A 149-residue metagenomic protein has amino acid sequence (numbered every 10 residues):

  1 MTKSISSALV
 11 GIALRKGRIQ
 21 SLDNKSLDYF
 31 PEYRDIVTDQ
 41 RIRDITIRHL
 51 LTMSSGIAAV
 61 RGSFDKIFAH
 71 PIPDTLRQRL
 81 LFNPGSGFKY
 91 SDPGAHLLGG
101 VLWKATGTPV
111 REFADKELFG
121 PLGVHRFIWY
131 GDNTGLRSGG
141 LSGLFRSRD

Functional and structural regions predicted by a protein language model:
M1-L22, L50, L98-L102: Active-site SXXK
T2, I57-A58, A95, T134-L136: Solvent-exposed loop/turn segments at secondary-structure junctions within structured extracellular/periplasmic domains
T2, S6, Y90, G94 (+2 more regions): Hydrophobic (often cysteine-bearing) scaffold residues that line and stabilize catalytic clefts of nucleotide/cofactor
K16-S55, R77, A105-L144: Active-site helix/loop module of the DD-peptidase/beta-lactamase fold, centered on the serine-lysine SxxK catalytic
R41-I45, F68-A69, L81-F82: Extracellular/periplasmic catalytic domains that process cell-envelope and extracellular macromolecules
F68-L80, G94: Amphipathic alpha-helical interface segments
N83-G85, A95, D115: Acidic/His-rich structured neighborhood in mature extracellular/periplasmic domains
G94-V101, G140-D149: Active-site-proximal alpha-helical segments within enzyme catalytic domains
